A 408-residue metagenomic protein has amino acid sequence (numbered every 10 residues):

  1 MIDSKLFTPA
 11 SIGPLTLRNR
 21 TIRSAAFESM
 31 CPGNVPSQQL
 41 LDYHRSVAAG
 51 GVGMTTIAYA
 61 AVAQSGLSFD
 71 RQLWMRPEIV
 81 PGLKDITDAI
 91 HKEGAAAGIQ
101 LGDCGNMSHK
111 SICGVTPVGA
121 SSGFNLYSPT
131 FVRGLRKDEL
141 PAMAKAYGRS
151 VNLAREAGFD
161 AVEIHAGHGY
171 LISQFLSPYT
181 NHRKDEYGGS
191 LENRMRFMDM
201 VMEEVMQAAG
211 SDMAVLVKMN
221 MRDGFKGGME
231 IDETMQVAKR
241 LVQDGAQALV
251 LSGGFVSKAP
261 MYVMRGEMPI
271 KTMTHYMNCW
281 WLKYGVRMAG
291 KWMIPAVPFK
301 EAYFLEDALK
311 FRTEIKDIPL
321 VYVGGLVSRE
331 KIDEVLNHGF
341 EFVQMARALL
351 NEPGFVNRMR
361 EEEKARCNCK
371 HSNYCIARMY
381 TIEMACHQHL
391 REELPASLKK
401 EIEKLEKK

Functional and structural regions predicted by a protein language model:
M1-K408: Flavin-dependent oxidoreductase catalytic cores
